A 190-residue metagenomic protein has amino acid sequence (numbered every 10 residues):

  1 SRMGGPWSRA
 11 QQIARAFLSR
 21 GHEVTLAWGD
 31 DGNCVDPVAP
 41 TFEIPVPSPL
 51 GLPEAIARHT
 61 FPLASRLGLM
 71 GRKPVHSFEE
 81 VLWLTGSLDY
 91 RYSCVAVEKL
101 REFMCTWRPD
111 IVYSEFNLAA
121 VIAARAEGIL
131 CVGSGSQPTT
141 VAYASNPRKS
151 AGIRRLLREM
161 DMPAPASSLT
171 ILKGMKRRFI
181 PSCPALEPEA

Functional and structural regions predicted by a protein language model:
S1-E115, I122-A123: Glycosyltransferase specificity loop/lid
G29-D31, N117, I129, S136: An acidic- and aromatic-residue-enriched active-site/binding cleft used to recognize and process polar
D31-P40, V121-A126, I171-G174, L186-A190: Short loop/helix-cap segments at secondary-structure boundaries that form the rim of catalytic
E127-E189: Active-site-proximal region of nucleotide-activated glycan assembly enzymes, centered on histidine/acidic-rich loops
